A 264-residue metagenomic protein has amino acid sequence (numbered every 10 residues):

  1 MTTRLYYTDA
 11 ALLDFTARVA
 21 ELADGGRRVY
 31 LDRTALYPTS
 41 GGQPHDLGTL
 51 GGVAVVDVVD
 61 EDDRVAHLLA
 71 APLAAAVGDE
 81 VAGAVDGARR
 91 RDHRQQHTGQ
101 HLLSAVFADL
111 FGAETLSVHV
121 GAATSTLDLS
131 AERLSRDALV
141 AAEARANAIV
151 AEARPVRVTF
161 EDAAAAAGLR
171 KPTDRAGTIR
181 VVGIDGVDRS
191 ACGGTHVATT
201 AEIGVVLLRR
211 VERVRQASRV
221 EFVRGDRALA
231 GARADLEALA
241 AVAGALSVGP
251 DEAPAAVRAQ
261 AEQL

Functional and structural regions predicted by a protein language model:
M1-D79: Conserved nucleotide-binding/hydrolysis modules and their immediate coupling elements across P-loop/ASCE NTPase motors
L12, Q96-Q100, S104, L139 (+1 more regions): Generic alpha-helical secondary structure
A20-A35, G78-R91, R175-R189: Short, hydrophobic/aliphatic alpha-helical segments
T34-L50, A75-S125: Active/ligand-binding-proximal structured segments within catalytic/core domains that scaffold catalytic residues
A66-L69, H97, H101, H196: Histidine-centered active-site/metal-ligand motif
L69-A71, L129-R133, F222-R224: Short beta-strand-to-loop capping motifs
R89, R94, D109-A217: Functional cores that coordinate and move charged inorganic groups
I203, R209-L264: Terminal appendage regions of diverse proteins
